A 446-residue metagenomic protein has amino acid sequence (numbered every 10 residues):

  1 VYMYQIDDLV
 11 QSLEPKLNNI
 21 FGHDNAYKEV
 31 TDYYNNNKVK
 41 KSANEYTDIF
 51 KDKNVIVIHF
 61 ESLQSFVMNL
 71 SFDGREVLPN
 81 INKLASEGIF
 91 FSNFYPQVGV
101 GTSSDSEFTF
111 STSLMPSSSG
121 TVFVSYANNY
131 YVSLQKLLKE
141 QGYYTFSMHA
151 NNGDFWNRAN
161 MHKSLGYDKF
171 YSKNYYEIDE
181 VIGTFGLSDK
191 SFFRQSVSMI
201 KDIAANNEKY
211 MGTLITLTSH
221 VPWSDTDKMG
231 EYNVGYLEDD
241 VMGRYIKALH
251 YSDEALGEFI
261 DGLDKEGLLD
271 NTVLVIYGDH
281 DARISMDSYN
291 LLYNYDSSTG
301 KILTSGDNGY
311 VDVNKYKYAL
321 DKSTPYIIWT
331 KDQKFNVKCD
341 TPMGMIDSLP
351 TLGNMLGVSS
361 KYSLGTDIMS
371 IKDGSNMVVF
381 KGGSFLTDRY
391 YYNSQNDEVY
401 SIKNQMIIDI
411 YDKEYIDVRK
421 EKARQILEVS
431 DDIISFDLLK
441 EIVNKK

Functional and structural regions predicted by a protein language model:
V1-P15: Transmembrane and membrane-interface helices of multi-pass, inner-membrane envelope-modifying transferases
L13-E14, H23, L292: Extended, small/polar residue-biased N-terminal targeting/export presequences and adjacent propeptide/linker tracts
N19-E29: Contiguous transmembrane helix-bundle modules in multi-pass membrane proteins
K28-K446: Solvent-exposed soluble domains appended to multi-pass membrane proteins
